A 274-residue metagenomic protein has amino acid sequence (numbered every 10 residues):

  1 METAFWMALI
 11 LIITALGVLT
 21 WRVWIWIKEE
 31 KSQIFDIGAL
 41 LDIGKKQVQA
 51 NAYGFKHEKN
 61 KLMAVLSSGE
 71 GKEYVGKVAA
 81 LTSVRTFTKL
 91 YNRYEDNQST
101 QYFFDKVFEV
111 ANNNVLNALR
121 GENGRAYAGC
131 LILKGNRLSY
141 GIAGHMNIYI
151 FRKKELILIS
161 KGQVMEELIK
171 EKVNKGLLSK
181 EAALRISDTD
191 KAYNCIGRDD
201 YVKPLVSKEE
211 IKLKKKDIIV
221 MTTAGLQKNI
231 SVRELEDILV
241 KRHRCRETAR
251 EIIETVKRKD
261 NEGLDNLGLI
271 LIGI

Functional and structural regions predicted by a protein language model:
M1-I274: PP2C/PPM-type serine/threonine phosphatase catalytic domain
